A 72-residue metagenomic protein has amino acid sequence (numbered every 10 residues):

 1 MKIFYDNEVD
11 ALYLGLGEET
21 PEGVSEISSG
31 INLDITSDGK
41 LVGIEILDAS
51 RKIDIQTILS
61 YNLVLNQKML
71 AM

Functional and structural regions predicted by a protein language model:
N7, I35-T36: Short, acidic, Ser/Thr-enriched surface-loop or helix-capping motifs
G15-L16, E45: Short linear motifs in exposed loops
G23-I27: Short loop/turn motifs at secondary-structure junctions and domain boundaries
S29-I31: Short loop/turn microsegments at loop-to-beta-strand junctions
I44-M72: C-terminal structural segments of small proteins and small subunits
